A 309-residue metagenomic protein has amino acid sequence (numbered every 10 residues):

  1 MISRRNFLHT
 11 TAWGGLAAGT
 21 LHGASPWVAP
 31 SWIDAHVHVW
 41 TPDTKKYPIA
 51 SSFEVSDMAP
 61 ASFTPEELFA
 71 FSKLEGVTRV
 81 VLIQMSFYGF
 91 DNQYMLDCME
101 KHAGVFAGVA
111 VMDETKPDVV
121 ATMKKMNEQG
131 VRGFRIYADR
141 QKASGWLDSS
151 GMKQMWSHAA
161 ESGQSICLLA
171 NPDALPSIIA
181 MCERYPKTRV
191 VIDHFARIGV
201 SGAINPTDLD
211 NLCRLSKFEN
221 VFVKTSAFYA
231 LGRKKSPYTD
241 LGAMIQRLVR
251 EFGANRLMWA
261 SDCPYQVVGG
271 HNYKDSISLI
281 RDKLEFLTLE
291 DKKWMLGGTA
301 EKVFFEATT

Functional and structural regions predicted by a protein language model:
I2-I33, A59-R79, R247, F252-M258 (+1 more regions): Mid-to-C-terminal alpha-helical segments outside catalytic/metal-binding sites
S25-Q154, H158-S162, D173, T239: Mid-domain alpha/beta scaffold segments of enzyme catalytic cores
H36, M95, A159, V223 (+3 more regions): Conserved, mostly hydrophobic/aromatic
V37, M85, F195, D262-C263: Active-site metal-binding loops of divalent metal-dependent hydrolases
D43-P48, A121-T122, A203-N205, G270-Y273 (+1 more regions): Short aromatic-enriched loop/helix-cap "lid" or pocket-rim segments at secondary-structure transitions that line
F87-Y88, T115-P117, Q141-G145, I198-S201 (+2 more regions): Short, small-residue-enriched loops and turns at beta-alpha junctions that line or gate enzyme active sites
F90-V105, M244, L248, S276-K283: Short, electropositive alpha-helical surface patch
G133, W146-W259: Catalytic pocket-lining loop regions of alpha/beta-barrel enzymes, especially the amidohydrolase/enolase/GH5 lineages
